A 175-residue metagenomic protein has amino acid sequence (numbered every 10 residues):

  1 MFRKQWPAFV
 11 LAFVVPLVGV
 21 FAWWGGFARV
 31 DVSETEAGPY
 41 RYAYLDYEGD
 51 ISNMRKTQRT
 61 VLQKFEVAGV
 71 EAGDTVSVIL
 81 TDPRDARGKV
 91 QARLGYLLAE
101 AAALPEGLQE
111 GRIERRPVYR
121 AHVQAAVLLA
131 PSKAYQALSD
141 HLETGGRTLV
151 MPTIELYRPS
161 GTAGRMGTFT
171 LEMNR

Functional and structural regions predicted by a protein language model:
F2-R175: A solvent-exposed interaction/effector surface
